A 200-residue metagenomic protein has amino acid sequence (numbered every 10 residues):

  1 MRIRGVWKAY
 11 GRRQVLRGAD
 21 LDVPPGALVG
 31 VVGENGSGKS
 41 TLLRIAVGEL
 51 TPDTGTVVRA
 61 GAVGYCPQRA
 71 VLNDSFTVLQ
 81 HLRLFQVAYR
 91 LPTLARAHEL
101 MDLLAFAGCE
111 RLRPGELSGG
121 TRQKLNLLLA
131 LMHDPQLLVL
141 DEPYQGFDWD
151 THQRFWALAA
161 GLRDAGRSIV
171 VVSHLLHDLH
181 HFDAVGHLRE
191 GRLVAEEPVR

Functional and structural regions predicted by a protein language model:
M1, L16-G18: Conserved structural motif at the start of ABC-family nucleotide-binding domains
V32-E34: The feature captures the beta-strand-to-loop junction immediately N-terminal to the Walker
V47: Helix-to-loop junction immediately C-terminal to a conserved catalytic motif
R69, S75-A88: Q-loop/switch helix immediately C-terminal to the Walker
L94-C109: Conserved ABC ATPase "signature" region
R113-G120: Conserved ABC ATPase signature
L138-E142: Catalytic Walker B motif of ABC-type/P-loop ATPase nucleotide-binding domains
